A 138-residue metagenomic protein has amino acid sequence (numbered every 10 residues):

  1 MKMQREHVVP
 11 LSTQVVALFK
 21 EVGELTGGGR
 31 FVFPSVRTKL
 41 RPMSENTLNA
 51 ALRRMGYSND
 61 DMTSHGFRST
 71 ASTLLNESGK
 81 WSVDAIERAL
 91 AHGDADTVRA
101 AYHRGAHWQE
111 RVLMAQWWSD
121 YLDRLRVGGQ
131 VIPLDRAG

Functional and structural regions predicted by a protein language model:
M1-M3, T13-A17, E21-G29, P34-L40 (+2 more regions): C-terminal secondary-structure termini that scaffold catalytic or DNA-interacting sites
Q4-V8: Short, mixed charged/polar active-site loops that provide acid/base catalysis or chelate metal/phosphate cofactors
V9, A17-L40, N46-R88, H92 (+2 more regions): Short, basic (Lys/Arg/His-rich) helix/loop patches that form interaction surfaces in the mid-to-C-terminal regions
